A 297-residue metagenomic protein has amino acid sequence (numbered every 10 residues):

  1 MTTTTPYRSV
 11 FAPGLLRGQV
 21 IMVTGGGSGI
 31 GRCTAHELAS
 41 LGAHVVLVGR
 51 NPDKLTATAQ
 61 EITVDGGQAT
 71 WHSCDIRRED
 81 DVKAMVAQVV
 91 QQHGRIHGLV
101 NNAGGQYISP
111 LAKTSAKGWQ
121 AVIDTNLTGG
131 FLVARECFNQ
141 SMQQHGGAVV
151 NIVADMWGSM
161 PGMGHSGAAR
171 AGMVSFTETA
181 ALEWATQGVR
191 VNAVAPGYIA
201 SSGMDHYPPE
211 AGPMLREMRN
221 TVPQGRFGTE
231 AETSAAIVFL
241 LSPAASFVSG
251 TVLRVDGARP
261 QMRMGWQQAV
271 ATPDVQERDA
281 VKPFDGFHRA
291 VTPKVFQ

Functional and structural regions predicted by a protein language model:
T2-P13, V238, S249-Q297: Short C-terminal tail/terminal secondary-structure segment of NAD(P)H-dependent dehydrogenase/reductase domains
G27-G29: Conserved glycine-rich cofactor-binding loop
V100, A185, R190, V248-G250: Short, small/polar-rich loop/turn modules that mediate ligand/substrate recognition or access, typified
P110-L111, G118-I123, M218: Substrate-binding pocket helix/loop in short-chain dehydrogenase/reductase
F131, R226-V255, P260-Q261: C-terminal substrate-recognition "lid" of short-chain dehydrogenase/reductases
N139, L182-T186, S246: Alpha-helical segment proximal to the catalytic Tyr-Lys
V150-G172, T177-T186: Catalytic loop of short-chain dehydrogenase/reductase
